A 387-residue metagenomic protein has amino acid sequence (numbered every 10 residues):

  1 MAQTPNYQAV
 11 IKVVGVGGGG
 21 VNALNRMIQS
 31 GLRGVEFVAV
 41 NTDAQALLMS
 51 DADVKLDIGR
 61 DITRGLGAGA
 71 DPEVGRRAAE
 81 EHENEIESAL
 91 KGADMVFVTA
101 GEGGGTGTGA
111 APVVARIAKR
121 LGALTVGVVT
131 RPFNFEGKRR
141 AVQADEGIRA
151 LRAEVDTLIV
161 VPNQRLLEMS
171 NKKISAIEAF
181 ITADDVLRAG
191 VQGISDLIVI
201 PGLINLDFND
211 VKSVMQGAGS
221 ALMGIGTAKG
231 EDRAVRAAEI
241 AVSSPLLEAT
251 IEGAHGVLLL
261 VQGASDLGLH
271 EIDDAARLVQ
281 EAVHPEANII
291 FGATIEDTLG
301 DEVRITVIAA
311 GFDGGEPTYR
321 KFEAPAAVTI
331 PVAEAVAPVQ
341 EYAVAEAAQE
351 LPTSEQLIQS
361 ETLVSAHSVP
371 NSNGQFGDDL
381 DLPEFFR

Functional and structural regions predicted by a protein language model:
M1-R387: Tubulin/FtsZ superfamily GTPase core signature
